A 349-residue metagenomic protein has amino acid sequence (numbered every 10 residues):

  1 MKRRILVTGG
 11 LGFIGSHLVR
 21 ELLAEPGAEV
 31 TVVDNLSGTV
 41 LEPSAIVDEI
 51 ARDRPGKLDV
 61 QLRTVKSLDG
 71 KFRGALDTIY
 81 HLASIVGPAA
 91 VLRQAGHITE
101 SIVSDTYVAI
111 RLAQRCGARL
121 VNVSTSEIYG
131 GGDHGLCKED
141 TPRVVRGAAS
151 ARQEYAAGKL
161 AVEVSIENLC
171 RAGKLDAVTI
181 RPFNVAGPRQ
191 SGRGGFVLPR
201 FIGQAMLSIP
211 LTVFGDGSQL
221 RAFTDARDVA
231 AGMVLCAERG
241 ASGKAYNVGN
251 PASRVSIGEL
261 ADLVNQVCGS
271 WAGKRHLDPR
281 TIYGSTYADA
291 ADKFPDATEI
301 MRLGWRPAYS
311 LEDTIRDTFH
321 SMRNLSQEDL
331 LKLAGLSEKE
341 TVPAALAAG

Functional and structural regions predicted by a protein language model:
M1-F183, D317, N324, E328 (+1 more regions): N-terminal Rossmann-like NAD(P)+-binding domain of SDR-like oxidoreductases, especially those catalyzing
R93-Q94, R189-R193, Y287-D289: Short, solvent-exposed loop/turn segments at secondary-structure boundaries
A109, I166, F201, E299-I300: Structural element of the ATP-grasp superfamily
G131-D133, P188-Q190, E299: Short beta-loop-alpha junction of Rossmann-like oxidoreductase domains
S150-G158, P182, Q190, G194-L198 (+1 more regions): The catalytic Tyr-centered alpha-helix of NAD(P)H-dependent dehydrogenases
A161, S165, L169, F201 (+2 more regions): Hydrophobic alpha-helix immediately C-terminal to the catalytic Tyr-X-X-X-Lys motif of short-chain
N184, A205-G349: C-terminal substrate-binding subdomain of Rossmann-fold SDR/epimerase-dehydratase oxidoreductases
